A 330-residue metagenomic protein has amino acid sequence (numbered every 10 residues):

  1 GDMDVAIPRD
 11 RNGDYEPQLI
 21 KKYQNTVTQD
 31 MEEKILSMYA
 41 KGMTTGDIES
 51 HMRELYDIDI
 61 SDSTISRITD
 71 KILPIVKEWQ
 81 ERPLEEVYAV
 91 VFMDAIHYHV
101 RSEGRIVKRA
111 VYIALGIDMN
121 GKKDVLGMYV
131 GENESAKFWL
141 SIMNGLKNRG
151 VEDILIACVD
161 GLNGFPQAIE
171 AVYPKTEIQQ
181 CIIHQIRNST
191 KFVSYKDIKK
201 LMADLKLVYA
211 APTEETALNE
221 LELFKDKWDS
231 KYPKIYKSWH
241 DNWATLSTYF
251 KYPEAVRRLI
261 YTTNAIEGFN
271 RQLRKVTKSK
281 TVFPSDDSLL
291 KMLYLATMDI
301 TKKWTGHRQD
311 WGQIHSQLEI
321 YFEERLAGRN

Functional and structural regions predicted by a protein language model:
M3-Q24, Q313, I320, G328-N330: Long, highly charged, low-complexity internal segments
A6-R11, Q18-Q24, I58, R67 (+6 more regions): RNase H-like nuclease fold core
Q29-G42: Short, amphipathic alpha-helical "recognition" segments used to contact nucleic acids or chromatin
G46-D57: DNA-recognition alpha helix
I156-N163, A168-K206: Conserved beta-strand -> loop -> alpha-helix junction used to position metal-binding or nucleic-acid-contacting
P174, L207-N330: Acidic/histidine-rich catalytic cores and adjacent linkers of DNA breakage/strand-transfer/modification proteins
